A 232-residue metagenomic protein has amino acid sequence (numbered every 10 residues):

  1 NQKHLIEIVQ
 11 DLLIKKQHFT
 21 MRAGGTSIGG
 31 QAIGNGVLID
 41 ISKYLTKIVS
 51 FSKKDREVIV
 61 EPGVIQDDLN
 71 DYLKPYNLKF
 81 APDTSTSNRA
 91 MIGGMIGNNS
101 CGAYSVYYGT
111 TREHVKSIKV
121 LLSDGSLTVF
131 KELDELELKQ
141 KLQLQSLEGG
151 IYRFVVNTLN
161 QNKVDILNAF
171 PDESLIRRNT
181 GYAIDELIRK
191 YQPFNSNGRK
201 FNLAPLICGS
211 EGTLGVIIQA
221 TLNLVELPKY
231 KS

Functional and structural regions predicted by a protein language model:
N1-F19, I41-S85, I96, S100-V155 (+1 more regions): N-terminal glycine-rich flavin-associated loop
R22: Conserved PLP cofactor-binding pocket of PLP-dependent enzymes
I28-G29, I33, L73-I118, L122 (+3 more regions): A gly/ser-rich beta-alpha-beta helix-loop segment of oxidoreductase catalytic cores
S50, L206-I207: Replace "in large, NTP-powered and nucleic-acid-processing enzymes" with "in large, NTP-powered factors and other
L136-Y182: Intein/HINT protein-splicing elements and their conserved insertion hotspots or analogous self-processing inserts
S196-L203, S210-K231: Flexible, low-complexity linker/loop segments at domain and module junctions
